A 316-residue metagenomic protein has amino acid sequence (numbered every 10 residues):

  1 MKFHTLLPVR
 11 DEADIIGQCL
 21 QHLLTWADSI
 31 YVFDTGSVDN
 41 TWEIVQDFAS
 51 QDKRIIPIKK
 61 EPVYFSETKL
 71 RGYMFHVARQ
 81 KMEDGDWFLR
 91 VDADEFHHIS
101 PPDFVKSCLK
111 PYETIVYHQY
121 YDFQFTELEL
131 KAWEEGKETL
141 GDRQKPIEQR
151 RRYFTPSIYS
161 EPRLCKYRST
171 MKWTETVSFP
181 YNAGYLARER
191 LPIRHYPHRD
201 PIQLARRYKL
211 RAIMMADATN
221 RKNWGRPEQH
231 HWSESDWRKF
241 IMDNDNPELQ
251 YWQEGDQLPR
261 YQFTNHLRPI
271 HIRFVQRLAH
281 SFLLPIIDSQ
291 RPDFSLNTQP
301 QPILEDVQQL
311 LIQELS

Functional and structural regions predicted by a protein language model:
K2-H4: Cell-envelope/extracellular polymer assembly enzymes that use nucleotide-activated donors
D11-D28: Short, well-formed alpha-helical segments that are part of the catalytic scaffolds of diverse glycosyltransferases
W26, F48-Q51: Short, structured coil segments at secondary-structure junctions
D34-V45, P62-Y64, D92: A conserved acidic beta->alpha catalytic loop
S50-Y73: Conserved donor nucleotide-binding strand/loop of the catalytic core
T68-F75, I99-S316: Catalytic-site signature of metal-activated, phosphate-bearing donor transferases, centered on the GT-A/GT-A-like
G72-W87: Active-site nucleotide-sugar/metal-binding loop of Leloir-type enzymes
E83-H98: Short beta-strand-to-loop acidic/aromatic patch adjacent to the donor-nucleotide binding site
